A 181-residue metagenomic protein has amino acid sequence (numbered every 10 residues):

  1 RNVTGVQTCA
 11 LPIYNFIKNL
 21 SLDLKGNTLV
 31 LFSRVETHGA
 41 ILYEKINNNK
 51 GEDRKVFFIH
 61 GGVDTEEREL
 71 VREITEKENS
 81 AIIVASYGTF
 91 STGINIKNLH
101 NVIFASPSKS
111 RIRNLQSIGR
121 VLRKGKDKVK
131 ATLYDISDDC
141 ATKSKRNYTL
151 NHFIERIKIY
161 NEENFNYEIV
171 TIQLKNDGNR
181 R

Functional and structural regions predicted by a protein language model:
N2-G5, C9: Single conserved hydrophobic/aromatic residue that forms the stacking wall/gate of nucleotide- or nucleobase-binding
A10, Y14, K18-K45, Y160: Conserved strand-helix element at the start of the C-terminal RecA-like helicase core
I13, N27, F165-R181: Long, largely alpha-helical accessory region at the distal end of helicase-like NTP-driven motors
K25-G26, D53-R54, N79-S80, L99: Short, high-confidence coil segments that cap the C-terminus of an alpha-helix and link into the following beta-strand
N27, K55, V129-T132: Residues at the starts of beta-strands that form the adenosine-phosphate
L29-V63, E67-L70: Conserved helicase motor "Helicase C" RecA-like lobe of SF1/SF2 P-loop NTPases
V56-F58, L133, Y167-I169: Conserved beta-strand scaffold positions in the cores of enzyme catalytic domains, especially in NTP/NDP-utilizing
H60-E163: Conserved RecA-like P-loop NTPase helicase motor core
